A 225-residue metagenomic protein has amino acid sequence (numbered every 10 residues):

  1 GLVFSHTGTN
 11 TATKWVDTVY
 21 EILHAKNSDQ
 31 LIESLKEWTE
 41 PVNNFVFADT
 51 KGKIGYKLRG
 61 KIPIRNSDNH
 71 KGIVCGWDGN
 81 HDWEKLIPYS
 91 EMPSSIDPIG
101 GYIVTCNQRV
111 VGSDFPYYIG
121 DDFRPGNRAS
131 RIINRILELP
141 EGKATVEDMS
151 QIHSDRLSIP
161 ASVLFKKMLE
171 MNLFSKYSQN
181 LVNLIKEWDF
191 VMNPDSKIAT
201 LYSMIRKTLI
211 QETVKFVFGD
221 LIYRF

Functional and structural regions predicted by a protein language model:
G1-H81, S94: Glycine- and hydrophobic-rich flexible loops that cap the catalytic core of alpha/beta enzyme folds
D49-F225: Long, compositionally biased non-active-site segments enriched in small/hydrophobic residues and glycine
